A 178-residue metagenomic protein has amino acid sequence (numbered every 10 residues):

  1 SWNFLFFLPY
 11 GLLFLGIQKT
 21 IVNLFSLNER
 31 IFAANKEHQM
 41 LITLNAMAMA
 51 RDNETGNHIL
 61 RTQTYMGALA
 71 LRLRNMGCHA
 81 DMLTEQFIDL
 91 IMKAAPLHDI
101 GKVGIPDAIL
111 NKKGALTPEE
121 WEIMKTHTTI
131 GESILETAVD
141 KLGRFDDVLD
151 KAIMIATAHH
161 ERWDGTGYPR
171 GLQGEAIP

Functional and structural regions predicted by a protein language model:
S1-I31: Interfacial "cap-and-anchor" motif at the non-cytosolic start of specific transmembrane alpha-helices
N35-P178: Histidine- and acidic-residue-rich, metal-dependent catalytic cores
